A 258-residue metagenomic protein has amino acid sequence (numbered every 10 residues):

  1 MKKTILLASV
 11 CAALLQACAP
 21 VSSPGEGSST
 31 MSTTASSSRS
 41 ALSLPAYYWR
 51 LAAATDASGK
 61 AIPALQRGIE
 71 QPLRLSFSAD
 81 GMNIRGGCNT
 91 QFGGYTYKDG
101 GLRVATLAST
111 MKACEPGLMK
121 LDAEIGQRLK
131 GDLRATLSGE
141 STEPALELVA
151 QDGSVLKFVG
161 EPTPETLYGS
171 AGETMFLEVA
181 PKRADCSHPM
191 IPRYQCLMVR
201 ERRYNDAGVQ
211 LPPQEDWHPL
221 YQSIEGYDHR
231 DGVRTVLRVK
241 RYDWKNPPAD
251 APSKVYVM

Functional and structural regions predicted by a protein language model:
M1-T4: Positively charged n-region of N-terminal signal peptides that target proteins for export
L6-C11: Sec-dependent N-terminal signal peptides
C18-H229, K240-M258: Lipid interaction determinants
